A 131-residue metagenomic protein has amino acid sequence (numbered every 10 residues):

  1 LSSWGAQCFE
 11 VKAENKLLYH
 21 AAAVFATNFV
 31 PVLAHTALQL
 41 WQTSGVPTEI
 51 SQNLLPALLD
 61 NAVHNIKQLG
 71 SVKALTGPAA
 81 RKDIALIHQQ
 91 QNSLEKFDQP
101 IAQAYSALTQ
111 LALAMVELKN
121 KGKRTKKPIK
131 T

Functional and structural regions predicted by a protein language model:
L1-Q68: Internal alpha-helical scaffold of NAD(P)-dependent oxidoreductase catalytic cores
Q52-T131: NAD(P)-dependent Rossmann-like dehydrogenase/reductase catalytic/cofactor-binding core
